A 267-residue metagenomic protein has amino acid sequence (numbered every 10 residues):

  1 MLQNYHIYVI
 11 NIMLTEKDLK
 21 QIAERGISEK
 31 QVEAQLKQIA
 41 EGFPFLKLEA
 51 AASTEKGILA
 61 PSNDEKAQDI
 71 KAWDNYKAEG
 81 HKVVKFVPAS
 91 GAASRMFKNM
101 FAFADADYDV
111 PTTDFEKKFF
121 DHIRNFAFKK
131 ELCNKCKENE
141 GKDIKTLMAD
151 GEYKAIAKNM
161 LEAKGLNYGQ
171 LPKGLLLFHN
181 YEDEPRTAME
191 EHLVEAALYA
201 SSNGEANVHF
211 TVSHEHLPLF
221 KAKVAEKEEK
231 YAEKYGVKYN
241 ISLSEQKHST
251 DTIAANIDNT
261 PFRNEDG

Functional and structural regions predicted by a protein language model:
M1-I12: Short, Lys/Arg-enriched N-terminal segments with co-localized hydrophobic residues within the first ~10-30 amino acids
L14-T54: N-terminal regions that are enriched for targeting/export leaders and immediately downstream pro/stem segments
I22, P44-G267: Domain-scale recognition of functional cores that engage charged ligands
